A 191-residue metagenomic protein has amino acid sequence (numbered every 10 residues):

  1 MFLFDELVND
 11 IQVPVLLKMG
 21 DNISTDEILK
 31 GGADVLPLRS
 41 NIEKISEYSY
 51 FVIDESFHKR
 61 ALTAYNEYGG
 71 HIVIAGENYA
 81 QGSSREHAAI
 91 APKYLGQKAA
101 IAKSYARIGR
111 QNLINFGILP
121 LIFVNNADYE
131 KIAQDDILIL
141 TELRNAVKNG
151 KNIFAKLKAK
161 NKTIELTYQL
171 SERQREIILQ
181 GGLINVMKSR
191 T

Functional and structural regions predicted by a protein language model:
M1-T191: Fe-S-dependent hydro-lyases/dehydratases of central metabolism
